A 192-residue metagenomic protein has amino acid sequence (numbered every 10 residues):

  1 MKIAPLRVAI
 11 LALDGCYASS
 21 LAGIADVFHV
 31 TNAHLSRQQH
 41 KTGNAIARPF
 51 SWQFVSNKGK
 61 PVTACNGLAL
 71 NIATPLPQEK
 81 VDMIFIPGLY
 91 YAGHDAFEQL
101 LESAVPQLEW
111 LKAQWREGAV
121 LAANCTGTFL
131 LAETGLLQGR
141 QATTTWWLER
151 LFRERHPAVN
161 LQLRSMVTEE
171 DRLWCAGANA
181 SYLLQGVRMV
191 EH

Functional and structural regions predicted by a protein language model:
M1-L121, L131-A132, E191: Extended, subdomain-level signal for the structured scaffold at the beginning of enzyme domains
K2-I3, V8, M83, E102-A123 (+1 more regions): Alpha-helical bundle regulatory/interaction domains
